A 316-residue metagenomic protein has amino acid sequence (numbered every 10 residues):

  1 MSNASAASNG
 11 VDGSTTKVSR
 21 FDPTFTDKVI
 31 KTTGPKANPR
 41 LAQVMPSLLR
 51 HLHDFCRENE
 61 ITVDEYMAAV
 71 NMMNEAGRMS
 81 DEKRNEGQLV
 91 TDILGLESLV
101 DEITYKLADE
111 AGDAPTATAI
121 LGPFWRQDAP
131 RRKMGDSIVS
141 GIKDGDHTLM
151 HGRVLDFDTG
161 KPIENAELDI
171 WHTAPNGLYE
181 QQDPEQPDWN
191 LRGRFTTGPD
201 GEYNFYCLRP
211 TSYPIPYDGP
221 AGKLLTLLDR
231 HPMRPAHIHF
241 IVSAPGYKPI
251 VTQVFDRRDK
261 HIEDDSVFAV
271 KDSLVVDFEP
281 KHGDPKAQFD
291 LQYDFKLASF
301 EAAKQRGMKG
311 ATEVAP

Functional and structural regions predicted by a protein language model:
A6, G10-P316: Beta-strand-dominated extracellular/periplasmic modules and repeats in secreted or surface-exposed proteins
